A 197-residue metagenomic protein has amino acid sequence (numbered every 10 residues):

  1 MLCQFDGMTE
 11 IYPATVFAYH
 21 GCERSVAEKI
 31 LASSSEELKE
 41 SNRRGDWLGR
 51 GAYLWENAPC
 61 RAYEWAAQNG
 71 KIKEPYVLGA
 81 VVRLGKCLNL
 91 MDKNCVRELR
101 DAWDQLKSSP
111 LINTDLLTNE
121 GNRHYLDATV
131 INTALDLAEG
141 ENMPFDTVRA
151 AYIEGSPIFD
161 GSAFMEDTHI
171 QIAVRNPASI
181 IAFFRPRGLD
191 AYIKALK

Functional and structural regions predicted by a protein language model:
M1-T9, P13, A18, E28 (+2 more regions): Active-site and NAD+-binding cores of ADP-ribose-processing enzymes
E10-I11, D46, I72: A generic structural signal for short, solvent-exposed coil/turn residues that cap or connect secondary-structure
A14-F17, G49-A52, E74-P75: Short, surface-exposed beta-edge/turn micro-motifs
H20-G21, W55-N57, A80: Short His-Asn-centered micro-motif
R24-D46: Short aromatic-glycine-(Arg/Gly/Cys) micro-motifs in beta-strand/loop hairpins
R24-S25, C60-R61, G85: Short, solvent-exposed loop/turn segments at secondary-structure junctions
N42-N69: Extended catalytic/binding region for NAD+/ADP-ribose chemistry, centered on the ART fold
A62-R83: Compositionally biased, low-complexity linear motifs
